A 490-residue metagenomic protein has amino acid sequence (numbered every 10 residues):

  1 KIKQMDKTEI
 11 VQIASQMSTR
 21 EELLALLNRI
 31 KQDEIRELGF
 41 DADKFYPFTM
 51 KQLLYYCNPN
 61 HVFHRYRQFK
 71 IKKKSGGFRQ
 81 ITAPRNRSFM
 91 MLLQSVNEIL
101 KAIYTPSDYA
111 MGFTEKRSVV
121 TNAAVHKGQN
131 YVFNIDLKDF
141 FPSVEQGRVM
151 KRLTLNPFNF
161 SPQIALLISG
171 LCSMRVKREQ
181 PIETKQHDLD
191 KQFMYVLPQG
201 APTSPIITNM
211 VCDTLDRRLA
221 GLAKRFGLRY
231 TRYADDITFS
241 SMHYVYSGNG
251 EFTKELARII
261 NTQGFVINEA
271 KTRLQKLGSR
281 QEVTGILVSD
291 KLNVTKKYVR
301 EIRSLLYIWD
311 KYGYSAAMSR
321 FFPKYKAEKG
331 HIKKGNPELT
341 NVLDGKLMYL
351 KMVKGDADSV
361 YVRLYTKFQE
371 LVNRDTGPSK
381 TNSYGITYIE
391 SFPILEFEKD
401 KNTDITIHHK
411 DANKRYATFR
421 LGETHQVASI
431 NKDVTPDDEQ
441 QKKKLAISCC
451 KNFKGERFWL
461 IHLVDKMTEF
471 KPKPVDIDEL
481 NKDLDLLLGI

Functional and structural regions predicted by a protein language model:
K1-I71, F78-I135, F140-Q163, G170-A201 (+4 more regions): Right-hand nucleic-acid polymerase module
N134-K138, G200, S204, A223-H243: Catalytic palm active-site di-aspartate
Q146, M242, G422: Surface loops and adjacent helix of pleckstrin homology
D235-T238, R415-A417, E456-W459: Hydrophobic residues embedded in beta-strands of well-ordered beta-sheets
T403-V427: OB-fold (S1/OB) nucleic-acid-binding surfaces
H425-K432, P472: A short, exposed loop/beta-hairpin motif centered on an aromatic-Gly-Thr core
N431-A446: Short nucleic-acid-contacting surface segments enriched for D/E, G, S/T with interspersed K/R
